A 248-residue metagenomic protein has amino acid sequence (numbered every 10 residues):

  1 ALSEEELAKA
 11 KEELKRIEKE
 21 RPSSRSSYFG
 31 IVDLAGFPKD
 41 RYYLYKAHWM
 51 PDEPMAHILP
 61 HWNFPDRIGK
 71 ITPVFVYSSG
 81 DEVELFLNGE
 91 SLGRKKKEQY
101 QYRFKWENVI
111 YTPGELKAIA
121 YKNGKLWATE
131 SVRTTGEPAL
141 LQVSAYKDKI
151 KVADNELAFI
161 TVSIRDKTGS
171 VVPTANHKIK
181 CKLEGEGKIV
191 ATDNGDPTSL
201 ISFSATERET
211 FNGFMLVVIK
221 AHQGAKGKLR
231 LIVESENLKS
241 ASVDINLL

Functional and structural regions predicted by a protein language model:
A1-E98, F104-L126: Extended substrate-binding grooves/exosites of carbohydrate-active enzymes
F64-G69, I150-A158: Short, solvent-exposed loop/linker segments at the N-terminal edge of repeated beta-sheet extracellular domains
I71, S79-D81, L85-L92, T129-S131 (+2 more regions): Short flexible loop/turn segments that cap and initiate beta-strands
V74-S78, I119, S144, N155-P173 (+2 more regions): Beta-strand-rich structural segments
K105-Y111, S204-Q223: Short, hydrophobic beta-strand segments
Y111-E115, L157, G224-K228: Extracellular Ig-like/FN3 beta-sandwich strand-entry sites
K125-G136, K239-L247: Edge beta-strands of extracellular beta-sandwich domains
T135-K151: Low-complexity, acidic Ser/Thr/Pro/Gly-rich terminal tails and inter-domain linkers that flank the onset of structured
